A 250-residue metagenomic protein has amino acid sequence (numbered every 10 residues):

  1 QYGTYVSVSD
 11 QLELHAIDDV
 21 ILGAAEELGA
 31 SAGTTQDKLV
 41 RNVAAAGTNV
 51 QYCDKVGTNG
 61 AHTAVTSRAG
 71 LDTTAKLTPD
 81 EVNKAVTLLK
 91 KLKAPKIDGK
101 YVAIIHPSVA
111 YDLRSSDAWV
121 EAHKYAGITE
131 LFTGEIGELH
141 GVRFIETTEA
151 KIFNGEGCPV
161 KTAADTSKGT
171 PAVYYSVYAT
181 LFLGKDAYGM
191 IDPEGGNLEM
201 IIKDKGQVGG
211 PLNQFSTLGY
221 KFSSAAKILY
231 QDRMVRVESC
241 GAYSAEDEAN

Functional and structural regions predicted by a protein language model:
Q1-H15, A187-E199: Short acidic, glycine/tyrosine-flanked loop/strand segments centered on an H-E-D-like triad
S9, H106, Y230: Residue-level signal for threonine
Q11-K91, S108, E248-A249: Alpha-helical scaffold segments that mediate packing/assembly in large oligomeric complexes
D18-I21, K96, P211: Alpha-helix N-cap/helix-initiation sites
E26, A30, G99, A103 (+2 more regions): Hydrophobic alpha-helical segments involved in membrane association or supramolecular assembly
T66-L88, A110-N250: Sequence/fold signature of self-assembling virion shell proteins
A94-A110, R114-D117: Aromatic- and glycine-enriched pocket-lining scaffold segments that form the walls of small-molecule binding clefts
